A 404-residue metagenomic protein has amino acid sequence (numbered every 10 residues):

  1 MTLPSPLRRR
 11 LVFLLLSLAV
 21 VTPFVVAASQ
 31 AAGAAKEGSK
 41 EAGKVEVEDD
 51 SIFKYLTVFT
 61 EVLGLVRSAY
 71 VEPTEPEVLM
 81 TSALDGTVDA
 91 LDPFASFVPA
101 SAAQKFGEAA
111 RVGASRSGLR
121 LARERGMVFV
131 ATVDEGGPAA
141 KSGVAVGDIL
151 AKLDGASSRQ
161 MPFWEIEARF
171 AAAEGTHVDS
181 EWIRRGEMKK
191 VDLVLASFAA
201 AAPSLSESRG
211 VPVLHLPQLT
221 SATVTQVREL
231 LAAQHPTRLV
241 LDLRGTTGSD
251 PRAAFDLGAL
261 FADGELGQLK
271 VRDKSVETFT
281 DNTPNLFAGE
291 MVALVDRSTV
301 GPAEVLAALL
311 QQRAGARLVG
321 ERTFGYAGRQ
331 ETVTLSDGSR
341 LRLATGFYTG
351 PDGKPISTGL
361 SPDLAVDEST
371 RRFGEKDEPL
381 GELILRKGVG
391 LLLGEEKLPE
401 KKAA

Functional and structural regions predicted by a protein language model:
T2-S96, R123-V128, P236, A403: Terminal targeting/pro-maturation regions of precursor/exported proteins
S51-Y55, R67, V71, E75-P76 (+5 more regions): Cleft-lining beta-strand/loop regions that shape enzyme active-site pockets
V62, A83, L119, L214 (+3 more regions): Residue-level signature of catalytic and energy-coupling elements of molecular machines, predominantly ATP/GTP-dependent
S82, A90-T132, D192: PDZ/PDZ-like peptide-tail recognition elements
E135-P138: Short alpha-helix capping/helix-loop boundary micro-motifs
G147-I149: Structural motif
L318, F324-G325, V333-P362, V366-E368: Acidic, polar loop-rich interaction surfaces within structured domains
R340, P355-A404: Conserved functional hotspot residues or short segments at active or partner-binding sites across diverse domains
